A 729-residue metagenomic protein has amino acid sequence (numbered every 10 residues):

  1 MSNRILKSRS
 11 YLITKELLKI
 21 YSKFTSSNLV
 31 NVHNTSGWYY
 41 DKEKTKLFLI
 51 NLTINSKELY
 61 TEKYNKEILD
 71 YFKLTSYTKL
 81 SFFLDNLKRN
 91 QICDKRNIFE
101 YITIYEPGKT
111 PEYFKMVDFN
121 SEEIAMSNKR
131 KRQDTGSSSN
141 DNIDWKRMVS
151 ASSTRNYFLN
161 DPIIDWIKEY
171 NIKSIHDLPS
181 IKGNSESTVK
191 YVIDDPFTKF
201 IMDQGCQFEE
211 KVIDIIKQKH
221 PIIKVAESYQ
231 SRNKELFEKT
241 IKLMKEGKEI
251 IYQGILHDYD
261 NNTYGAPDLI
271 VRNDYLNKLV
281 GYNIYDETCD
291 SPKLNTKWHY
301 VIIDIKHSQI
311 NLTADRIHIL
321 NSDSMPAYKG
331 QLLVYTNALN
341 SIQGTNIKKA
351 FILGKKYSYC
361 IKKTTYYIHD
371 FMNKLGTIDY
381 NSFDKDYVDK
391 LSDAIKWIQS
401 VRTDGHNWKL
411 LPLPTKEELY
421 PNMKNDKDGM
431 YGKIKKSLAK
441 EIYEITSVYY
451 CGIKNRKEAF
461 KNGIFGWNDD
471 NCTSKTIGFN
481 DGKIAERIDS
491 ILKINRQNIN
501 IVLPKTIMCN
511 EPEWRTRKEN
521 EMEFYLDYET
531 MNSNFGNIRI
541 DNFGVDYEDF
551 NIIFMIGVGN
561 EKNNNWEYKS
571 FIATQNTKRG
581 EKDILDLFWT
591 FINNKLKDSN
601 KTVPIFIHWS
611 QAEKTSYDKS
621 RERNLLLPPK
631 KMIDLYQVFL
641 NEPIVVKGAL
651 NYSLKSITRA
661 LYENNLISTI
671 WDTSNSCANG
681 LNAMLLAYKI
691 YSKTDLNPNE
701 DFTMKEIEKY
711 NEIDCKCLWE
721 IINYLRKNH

Functional and structural regions predicted by a protein language model:
R4-E106: Basic helix-extension-helix modules of the SAP/HeH family
T75, F83, K88-C93, N97 (+2 more regions): Metal-dependent nuclease catalytic cores that hydrolyze phosphodiester bonds in DNA/RNA, characterized by
I216-S228, G478-N510: Amphipathic alpha-helical
R232-K234, E249-D260, Y264-K396, N560 (+1 more regions): Conserved DEDDh/DEDDy metal-dependent 3′-5′ exonuclease domain
I250-L256, M522-M531: Two-metal-ion RNase H-like nuclease active-site motif
M325, L332-V334, A338-S341, K348-S447 (+3 more regions): Acidic, Mg2+-coordinating catalytic module of metal-dependent nucleases/exonucleases that use a two-metal-ion mechanism
I442-A485: Helix-hairpin-helix
Y528-I584: Metal-dependent catalytic core segments for phosphate chemistry
